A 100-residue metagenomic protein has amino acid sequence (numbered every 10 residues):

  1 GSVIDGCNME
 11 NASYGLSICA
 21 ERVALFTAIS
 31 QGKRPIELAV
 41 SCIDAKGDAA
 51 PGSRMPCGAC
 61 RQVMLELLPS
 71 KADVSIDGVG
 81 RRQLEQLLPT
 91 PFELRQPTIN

Functional and structural regions predicted by a protein language model:
G6-C7, P69: Generic, low-specificity signal for short hydrophobic/alpha-helical stretches with a mild N-terminal bias, encompassing
C7-V23: Compact, glycine-rich, soluble single-domain proteins
S17, E21, T27-I36: Active-site- and interface-proximal helix/loop "cap" or "latch" segments in soluble metabolic and energy-transducing
Q31-N100: C-terminal binding/interaction regions
